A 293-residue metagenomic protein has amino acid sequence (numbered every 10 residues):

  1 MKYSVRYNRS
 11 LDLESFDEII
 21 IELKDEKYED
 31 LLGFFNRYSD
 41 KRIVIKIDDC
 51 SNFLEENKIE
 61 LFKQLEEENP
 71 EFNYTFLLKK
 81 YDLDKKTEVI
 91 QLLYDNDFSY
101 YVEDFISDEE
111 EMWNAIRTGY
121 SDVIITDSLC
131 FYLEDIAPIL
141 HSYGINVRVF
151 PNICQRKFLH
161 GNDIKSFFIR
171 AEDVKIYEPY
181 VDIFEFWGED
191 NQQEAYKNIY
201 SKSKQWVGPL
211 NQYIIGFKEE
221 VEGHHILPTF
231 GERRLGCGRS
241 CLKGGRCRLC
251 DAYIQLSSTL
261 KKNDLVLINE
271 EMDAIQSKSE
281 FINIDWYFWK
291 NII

Functional and structural regions predicted by a protein language model:
M1-E111, T118-I293: Active-site pocket-lining/capping segments in soluble small-molecule metabolic enzymes
